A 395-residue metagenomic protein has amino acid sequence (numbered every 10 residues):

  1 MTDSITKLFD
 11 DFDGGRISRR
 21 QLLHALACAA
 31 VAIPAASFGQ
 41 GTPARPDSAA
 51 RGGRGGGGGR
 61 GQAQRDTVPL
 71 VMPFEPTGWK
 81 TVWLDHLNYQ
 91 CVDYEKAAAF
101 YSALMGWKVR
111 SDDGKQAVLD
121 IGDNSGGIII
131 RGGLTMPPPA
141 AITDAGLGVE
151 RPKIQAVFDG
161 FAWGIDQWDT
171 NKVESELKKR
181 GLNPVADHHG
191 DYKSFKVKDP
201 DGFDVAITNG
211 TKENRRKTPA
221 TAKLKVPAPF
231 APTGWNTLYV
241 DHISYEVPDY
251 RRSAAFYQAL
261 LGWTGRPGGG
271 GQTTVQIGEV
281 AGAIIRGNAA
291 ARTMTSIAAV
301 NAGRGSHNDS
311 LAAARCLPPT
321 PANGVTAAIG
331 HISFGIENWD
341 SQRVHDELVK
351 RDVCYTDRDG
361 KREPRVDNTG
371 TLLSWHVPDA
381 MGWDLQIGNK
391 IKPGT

Functional and structural regions predicted by a protein language model:
M1-Q21, C28-V31, P43-P46: N-terminal secretory signal peptides
D3-T6, V92-A98, K153-D204, V247-R252 (+3 more regions): Vicinal oxygen chelate
S4, F9-G14, G57-E95, S125 (+7 more regions): N-terminal beta-strand motif that seeds the catalytic metal site of vicinal oxygen chelate
R16, A25-L26, W79, N88-P137 (+4 more regions): Core segments of cupin and vicinal oxygen chelate
F38-P73, M136-V149, A228, P232 (+1 more regions): Disordered, low-complexity segments in secreted/periplasmic proteins that are enriched in proline
R131-G133, T208-E213, G287-N288, N368 (+1 more regions): Short beta->alpha transition motifs characteristic of CBS
